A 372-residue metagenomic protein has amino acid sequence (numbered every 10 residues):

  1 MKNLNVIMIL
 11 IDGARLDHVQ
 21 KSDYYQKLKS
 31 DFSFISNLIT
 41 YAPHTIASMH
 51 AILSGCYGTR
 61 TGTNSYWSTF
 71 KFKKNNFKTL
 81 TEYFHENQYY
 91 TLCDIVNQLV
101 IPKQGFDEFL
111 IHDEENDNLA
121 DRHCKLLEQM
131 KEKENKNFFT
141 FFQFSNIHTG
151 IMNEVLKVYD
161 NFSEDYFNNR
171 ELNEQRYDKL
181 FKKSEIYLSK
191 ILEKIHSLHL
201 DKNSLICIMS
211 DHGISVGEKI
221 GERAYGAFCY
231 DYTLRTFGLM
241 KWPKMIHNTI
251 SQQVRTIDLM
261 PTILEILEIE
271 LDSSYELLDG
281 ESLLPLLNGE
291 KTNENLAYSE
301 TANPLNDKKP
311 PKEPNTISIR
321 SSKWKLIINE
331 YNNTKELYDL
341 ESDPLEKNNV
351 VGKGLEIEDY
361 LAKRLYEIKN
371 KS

Functional and structural regions predicted by a protein language model:
M1-S372: Catalytic domains that recognize anionic headgroups
